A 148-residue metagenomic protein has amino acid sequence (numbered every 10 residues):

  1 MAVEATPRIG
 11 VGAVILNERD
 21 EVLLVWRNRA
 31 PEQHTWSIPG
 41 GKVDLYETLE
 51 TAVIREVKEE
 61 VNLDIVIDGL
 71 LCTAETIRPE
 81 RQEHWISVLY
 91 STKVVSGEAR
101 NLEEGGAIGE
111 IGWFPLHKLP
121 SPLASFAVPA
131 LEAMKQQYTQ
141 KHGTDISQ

Functional and structural regions predicted by a protein language model:
M1-V22, K42, S91: Conserved N-terminal beta-strand and adjoining loop/helix that marks the start of the Nudix/MutT-like hydrolase domain
T6-R8, I38, I65, E83-S87: Short connector loops at helix/strand junctions that flank enzyme active sites, especially segments positioning acidic
I15, L89-K93, G112-P115: Short, well-ordered beta-strand micro-motif
E18, L70-T73: Residue-level recognition of beta-strand microenvironments
A30-T35: A conserved beta-turn-beta hairpin within the catalytic core of GNAT-like acetyltransferases that forms part
I38-L70, Y90: The catalytic Nudix box helix
E75-A99, A133-Y138: Active-site-adjacent beta-strand/loop module that shapes the phosphate/pyrophosphate-binding cleft
E104-Q148: Nudix hydrolase/Nudix homology domain
